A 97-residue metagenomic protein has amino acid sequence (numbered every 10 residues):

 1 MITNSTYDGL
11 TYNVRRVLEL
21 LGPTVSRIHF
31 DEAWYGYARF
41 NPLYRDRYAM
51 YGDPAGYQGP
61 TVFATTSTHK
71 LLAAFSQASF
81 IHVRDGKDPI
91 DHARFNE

Functional and structural regions predicted by a protein language model:
M1-E97: Conserved PLP-enzyme active-site core in the AAT-like
